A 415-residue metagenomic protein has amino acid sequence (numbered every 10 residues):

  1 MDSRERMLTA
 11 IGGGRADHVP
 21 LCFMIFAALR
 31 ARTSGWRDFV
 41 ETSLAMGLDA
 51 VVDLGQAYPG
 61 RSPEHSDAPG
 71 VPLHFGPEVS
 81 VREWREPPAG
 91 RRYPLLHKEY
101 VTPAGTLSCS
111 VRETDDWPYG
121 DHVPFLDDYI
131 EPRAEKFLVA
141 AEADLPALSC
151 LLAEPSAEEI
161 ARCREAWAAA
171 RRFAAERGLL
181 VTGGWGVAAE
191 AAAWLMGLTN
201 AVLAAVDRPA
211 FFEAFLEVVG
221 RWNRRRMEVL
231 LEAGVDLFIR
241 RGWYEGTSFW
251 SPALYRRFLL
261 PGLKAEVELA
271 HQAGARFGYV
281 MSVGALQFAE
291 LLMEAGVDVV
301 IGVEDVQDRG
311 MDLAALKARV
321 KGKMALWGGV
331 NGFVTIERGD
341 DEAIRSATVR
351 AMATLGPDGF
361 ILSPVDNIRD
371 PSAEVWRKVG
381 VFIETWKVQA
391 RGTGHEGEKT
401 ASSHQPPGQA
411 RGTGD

Functional and structural regions predicted by a protein language model:
M1-T33, R37, E131-A401: Active-site loop segments of alpha/beta catalytic cores
R32-S80: Segments that shape or occlude catalytic/ligand-binding pockets
V40, L44-A45, T106, A318-V320: Glycine/serine-rich loop-strand microenvironments at binding/catalytic pocket rims
G55, R85, I368, E398-T400 (+1 more regions): Intrinsically disordered, low-complexity regions of eukaryotic proteins
Y58-F75, R85-Y93, F125, L151-R164 (+1 more regions): Intrinsically disordered, low-complexity coil segments
G76-L151, E176: A contiguous, low-structure linker/loop signature
G394-D415: Intrinsic disorder/low-complexity segments
